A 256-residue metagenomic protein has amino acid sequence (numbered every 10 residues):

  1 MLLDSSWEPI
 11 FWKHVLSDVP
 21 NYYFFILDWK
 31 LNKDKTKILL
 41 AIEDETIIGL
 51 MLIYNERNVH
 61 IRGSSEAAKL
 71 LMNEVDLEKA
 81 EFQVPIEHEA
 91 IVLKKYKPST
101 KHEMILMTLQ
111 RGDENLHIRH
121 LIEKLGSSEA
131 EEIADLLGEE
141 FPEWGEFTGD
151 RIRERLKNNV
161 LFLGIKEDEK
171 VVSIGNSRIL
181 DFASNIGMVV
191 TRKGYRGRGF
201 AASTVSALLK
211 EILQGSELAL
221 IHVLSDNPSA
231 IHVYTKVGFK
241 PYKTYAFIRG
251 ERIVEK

Functional and structural regions predicted by a protein language model:
M1-Y23, D113-E146: Short amphipathic alpha-helix that is part of the acyltransferase structural core
D18-V75, S173-G187: Conserved donor-binding loop and adjoining core beta-sheet/short helix segment in diverse acyl/aminoacyl transferases
V19-K35, P142-D168: Active-site rim helix/loop that mediates acceptor-substrate recognition in acyltransferases
I47, Y54-R119, I248: Acyl-donor-binding surface of acyltransferase catalytic domains
Y54, D150-V190: A conserved beta-strand-loop-helix scaffold within acyl/acetyltransferase catalytic domains
S65-E74, T191, G197-L213, I231-K236: Conserved acetyl-CoA-binding loop-helix of GNAT-fold acetyltransferases
Q83-E89, I221-T235, F247-E255: Conserved beta-strand-loop-alpha-helix junction that forms the acyl-donor binding cleft
Y96-K101, T235-Y245: Conserved acetyl-CoA-binding loop of GNAT-fold acetyltransferases
